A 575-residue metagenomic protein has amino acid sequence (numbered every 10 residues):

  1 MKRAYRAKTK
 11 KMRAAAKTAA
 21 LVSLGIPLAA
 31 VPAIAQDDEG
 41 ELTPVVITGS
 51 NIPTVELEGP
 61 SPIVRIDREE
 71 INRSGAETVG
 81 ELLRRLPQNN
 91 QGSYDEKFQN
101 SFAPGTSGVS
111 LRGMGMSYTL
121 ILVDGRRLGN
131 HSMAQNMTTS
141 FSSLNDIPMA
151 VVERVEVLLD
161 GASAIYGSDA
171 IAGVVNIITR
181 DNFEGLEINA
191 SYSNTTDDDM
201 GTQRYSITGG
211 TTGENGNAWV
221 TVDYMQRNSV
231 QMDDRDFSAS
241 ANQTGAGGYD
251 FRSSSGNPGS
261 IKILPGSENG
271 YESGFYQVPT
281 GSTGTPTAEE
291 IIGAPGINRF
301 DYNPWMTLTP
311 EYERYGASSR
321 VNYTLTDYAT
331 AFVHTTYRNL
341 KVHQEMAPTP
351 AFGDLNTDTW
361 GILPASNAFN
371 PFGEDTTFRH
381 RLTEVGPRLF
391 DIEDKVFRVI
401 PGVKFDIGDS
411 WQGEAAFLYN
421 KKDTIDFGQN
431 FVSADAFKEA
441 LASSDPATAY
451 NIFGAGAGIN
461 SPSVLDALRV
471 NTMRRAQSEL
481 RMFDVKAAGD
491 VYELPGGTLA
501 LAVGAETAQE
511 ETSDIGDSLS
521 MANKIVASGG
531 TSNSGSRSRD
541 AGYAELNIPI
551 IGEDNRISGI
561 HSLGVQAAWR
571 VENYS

Functional and structural regions predicted by a protein language model:
M1-R85, I147, S206, G210 (+2 more regions): N-terminal Sec signal peptide and the immediately downstream disordered periplasmic leader that contains the TonB box
V55, R84-R127: Extracytoplasmic beta-strand/coil segments of soluble accessory domains associated with Gram-negative outer-membrane
I63, I71, L83, V155-E156 (+4 more regions): Non-catalytic regulatory/gating segments with a bias toward low-complexity or hydrophobic composition
V79-L82, L86, V109-S110, S142-N145 (+2 more regions): N-terminal periplasmic accessory domains that precede and gate Gram-negative outer-membrane beta-barrel machines
S107, G173, E184, Q203-I207 (+7 more regions): Hydrophobic, lipid-facing positions within transmembrane beta-strands of outer-membrane proteins
R126-L159: Short acidic/polar hinge/loop motifs at secondary-structure boundaries that mediate gating or recognition
N136, N228-V230, D234, S240-G245 (+4 more regions): Surface-exposed, low-complexity loop segments enriched in small/polar and acidic residues
E156, F183-T211, F300-T309: Short strand-turn segments of transmembrane beta-barrel domains in outer membranes, especially the first one or two
